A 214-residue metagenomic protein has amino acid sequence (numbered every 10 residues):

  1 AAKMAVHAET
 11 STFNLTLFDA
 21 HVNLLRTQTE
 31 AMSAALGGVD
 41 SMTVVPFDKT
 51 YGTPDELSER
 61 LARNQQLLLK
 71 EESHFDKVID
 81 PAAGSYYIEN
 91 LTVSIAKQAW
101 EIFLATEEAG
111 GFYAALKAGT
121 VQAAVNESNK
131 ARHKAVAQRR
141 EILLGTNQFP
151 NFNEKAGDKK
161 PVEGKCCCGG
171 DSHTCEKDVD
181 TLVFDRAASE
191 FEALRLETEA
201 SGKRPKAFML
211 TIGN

Functional and structural regions predicted by a protein language model:
A1-N14, F18-H21, L104: Gly/Pro-rich turn-and-neighbor structural signature
A2-V6, V78-A83, A115-K117: Short, glycine/acidic-rich hinge or "gate" loops at secondary-structure transitions that mediate conformational
M4-A8, D40-V44, F208-L210: Hydrophobic faces of well-ordered beta-strands that scaffold small-molecule active sites in alpha/beta enzyme cores
T10-T12, P46-K49, G213-N214: Active-site-proximal loop/turn and secondary-structure-junction residues that shape catalytic pockets, frequently
L17-A20, P54, G157-D158: Short conserved micro-motifs at the rims of enzyme active sites and ligand-binding pockets
L25-F103: Mobile "lid/hinge" segments at catalytic clefts and subdomain interfaces of large enzymes
D40, E72, D76, Q98-F208: Intrinsic disorder at enzyme termini
N90, K206-I212: Short, hydrophobic beta-strand segments
